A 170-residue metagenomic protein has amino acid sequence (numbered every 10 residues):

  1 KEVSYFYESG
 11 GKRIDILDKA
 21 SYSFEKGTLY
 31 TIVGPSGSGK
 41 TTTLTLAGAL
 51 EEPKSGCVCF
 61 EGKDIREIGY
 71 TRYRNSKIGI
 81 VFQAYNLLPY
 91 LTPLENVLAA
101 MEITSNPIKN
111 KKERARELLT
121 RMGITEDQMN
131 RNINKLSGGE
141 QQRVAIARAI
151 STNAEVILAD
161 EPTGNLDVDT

Functional and structural regions predicted by a protein language model:
V33-P35: The feature captures the beta-strand-to-loop junction immediately N-terminal to the Walker
G48: Helix-to-loop junction immediately C-terminal to a conserved catalytic motif
G56-D64: Conserved ABC transporter NBD signature motif
I65-G79: ABC ATPase NBD coupling module
K109-D127: Conserved ABC ATPase "signature" region
N132-L136, E140-Q142: Conserved ABC ATPase signature
I157-D160: Catalytic Walker B motif of ABC-type/P-loop ATPase nucleotide-binding domains
